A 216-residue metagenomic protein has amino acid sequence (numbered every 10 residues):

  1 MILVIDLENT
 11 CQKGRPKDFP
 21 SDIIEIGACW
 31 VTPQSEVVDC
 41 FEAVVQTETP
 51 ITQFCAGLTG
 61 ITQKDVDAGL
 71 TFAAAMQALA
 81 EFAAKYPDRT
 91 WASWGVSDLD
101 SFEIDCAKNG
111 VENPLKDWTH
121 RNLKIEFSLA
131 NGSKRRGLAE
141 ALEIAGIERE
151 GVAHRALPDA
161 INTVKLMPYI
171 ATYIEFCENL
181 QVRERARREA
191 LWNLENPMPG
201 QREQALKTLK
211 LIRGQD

Functional and structural regions predicted by a protein language model:
M1-A107, P114-L115, R136, A141-I144 (+1 more regions): Conserved non-catalytic scaffold segment of RNase H-like nuclease domains
I5, R121, P158: Active-site flanking residues adjacent to catalytic metal/cofactor-binding acidic residues
N9-C11, I125, N162: Short, glycine/acidic-enriched loop or turn micro-motifs at the edges of active sites
C106-V111, I125-F127: Internal, conserved structured core segments that host functional sites
H120-R135: Short alpha-helix plus adjacent loop in nuclease-associated cores
E150, H154-A156, F176-E178: Short, charged, surface-exposed loops that flank catalytic or proteolytic processing sites
R155-Y169: Acidic, divalent-metal-coordinating active-site segment for phosphoryl/phosphodiester hydrolysis, typified by short
M167-D216: Acidic two-metal-ion nuclease catalytic site recognized across multiple nuclease folds, prominently DnaQ/RNase D-T
